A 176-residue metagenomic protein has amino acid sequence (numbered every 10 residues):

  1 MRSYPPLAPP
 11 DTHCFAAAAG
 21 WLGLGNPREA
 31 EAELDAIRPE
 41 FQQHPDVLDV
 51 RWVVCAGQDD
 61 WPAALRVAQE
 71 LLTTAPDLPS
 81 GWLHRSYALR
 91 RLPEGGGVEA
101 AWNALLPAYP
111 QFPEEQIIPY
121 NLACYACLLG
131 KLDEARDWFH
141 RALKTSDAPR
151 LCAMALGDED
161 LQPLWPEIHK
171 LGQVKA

Functional and structural regions predicted by a protein language model:
M1-Y4, P149-A176: Terminal, low-structured helical/coil segments at or just beyond the last alpha-helical repeat
P6, E40, T74, Q111-F112 (+1 more regions): Structural marker of alpha-solenoid helical repeat scaffolds
L7-D46, V50-G57: Alpha-helical segment of the N-proximal tetratricopeptide repeat
A19, V53, Y87, C124-Y125: Residue-level recognition of tetratricopeptide repeat
D49-W61, R66-I117: Alpha-helical adaptor scaffolds
P76, C127-L128, L132-R150, A176: TPR/TPR-like (Sel1-like) alpha-helical repeat modules
